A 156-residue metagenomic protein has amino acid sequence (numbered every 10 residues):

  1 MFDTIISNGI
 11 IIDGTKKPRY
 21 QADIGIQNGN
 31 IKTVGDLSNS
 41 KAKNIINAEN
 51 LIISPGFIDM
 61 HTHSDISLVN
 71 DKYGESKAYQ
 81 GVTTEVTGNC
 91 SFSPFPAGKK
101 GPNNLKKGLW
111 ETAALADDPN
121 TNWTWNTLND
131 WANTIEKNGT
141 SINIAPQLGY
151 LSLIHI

Functional and structural regions predicted by a protein language model:
M1-I5, I10-G56, D71: Histidine-rich, glycine-flanked metal-binding segment
T4, T15, T62, T83-T84 (+1 more regions): Ser/Thr-centric signal marking residues that sit in or immediately flank functional binding/regulatory motifs
Q27, H63, G88: Acidic/polar N-terminal loop/beta-strand segments that form early-domain functional surfaces
G29, H155-I156: Adenylate-forming
S38, I66, S93: Glycine-rich nucleotide phosphate-binding loop and flanking beta-alpha elements of Rossmann-like dinucleotide-binding
S40-K41, H63-S64, L148: Residue-level signal for pocket-adjacent positions within structured domains
I53-S76: Di-metal (Zn2+ and/or Mg2+/Mn2+) metal-binding site signature of metallo-dependent hydrolases with the MBL/beta-CASP
N70-I154: Divalent-metal coordination cores built from histidine and acidic residues
